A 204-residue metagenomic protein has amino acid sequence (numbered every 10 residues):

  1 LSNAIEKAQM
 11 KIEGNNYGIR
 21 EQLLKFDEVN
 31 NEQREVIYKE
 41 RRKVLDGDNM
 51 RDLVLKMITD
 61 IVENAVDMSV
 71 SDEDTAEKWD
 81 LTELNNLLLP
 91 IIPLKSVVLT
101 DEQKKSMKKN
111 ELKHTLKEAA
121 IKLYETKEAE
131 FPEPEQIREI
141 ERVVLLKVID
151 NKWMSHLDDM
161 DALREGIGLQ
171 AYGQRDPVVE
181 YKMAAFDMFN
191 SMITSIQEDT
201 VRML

Functional and structural regions predicted by a protein language model:
L1-L204: Extended, charged helical/alpha-beta scaffold domains that provide interaction surfaces
